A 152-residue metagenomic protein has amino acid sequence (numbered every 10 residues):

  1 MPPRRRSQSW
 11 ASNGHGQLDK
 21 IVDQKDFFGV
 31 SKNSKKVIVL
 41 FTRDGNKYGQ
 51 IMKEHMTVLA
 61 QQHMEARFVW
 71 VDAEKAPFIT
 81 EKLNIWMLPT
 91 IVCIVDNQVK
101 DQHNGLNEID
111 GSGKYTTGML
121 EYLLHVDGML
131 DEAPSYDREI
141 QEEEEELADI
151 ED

Functional and structural regions predicted by a protein language model:
M1-S34, K114-D152: N-terminal leader/targeting and pre-domain segments
L18-D23, F41-G45, K53, T57-F78: Thiol-based oxidoreductase modules, predominantly thioredoxin-like and allied folds used for disulfide exchange
Q24, G49, K53, A73-A76 (+2 more regions): Generic preference for well-ordered alpha-helical elements
G29-V30, H55-Q62, I79-K82, T90 (+2 more regions): Alpha-helical recognition domains of nuclear gene-regulatory proteins
K32-N33, T42-R43, I51-E54, E81-I85 (+2 more regions): Short coil/turn segments at secondary-structure boundaries
K35, A60-R67, M87, N107 (+2 more regions): Eukaryotic basic, amphipathic alpha-helical target segments in cytosolic regions
I38-V39, I91: Hydrophobic beta-strand anchors of alpha/beta hydrolase catalytic cores
F68, F78, L88-E108: A short, hydrophobic beta-strand/beta-hairpin element that forms part of a small beta-sheet core
